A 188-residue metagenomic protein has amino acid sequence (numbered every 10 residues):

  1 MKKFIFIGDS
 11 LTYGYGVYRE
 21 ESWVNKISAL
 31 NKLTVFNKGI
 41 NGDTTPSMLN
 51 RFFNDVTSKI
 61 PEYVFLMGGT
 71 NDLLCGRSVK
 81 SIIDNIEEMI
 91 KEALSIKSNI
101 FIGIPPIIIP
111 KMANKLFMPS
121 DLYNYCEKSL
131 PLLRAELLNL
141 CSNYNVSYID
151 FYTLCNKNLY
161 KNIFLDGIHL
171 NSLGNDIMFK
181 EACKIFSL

Functional and structural regions predicted by a protein language model:
M1-S47, R51-I60, I177: Serine-esterase "nucleophile elbow" of acetyl-processing enzymes
L30, N50-L188: Alpha-helical cap/lid subdomain in secreted, periplasmic, or secretory-pathway luminal O-acyl-processing enzymes
